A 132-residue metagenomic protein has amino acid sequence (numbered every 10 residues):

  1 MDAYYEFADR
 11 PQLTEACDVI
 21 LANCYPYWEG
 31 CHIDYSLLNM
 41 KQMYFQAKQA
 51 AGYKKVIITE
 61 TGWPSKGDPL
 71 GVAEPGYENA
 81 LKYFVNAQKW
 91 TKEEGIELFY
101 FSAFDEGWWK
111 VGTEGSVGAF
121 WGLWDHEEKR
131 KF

Functional and structural regions predicted by a protein language model:
D2-N39: Aromatic- and acid-rich polysaccharide-binding/catalytic face of secreted or lumenal carbohydrate-active enzymes
P11-A16, Q49-G52, K92: Acidic (Asp/Glu)-rich catalytic clusters
A22-E29, A50-A80, A103-W109: Active-site clefts of carbohydrate-active enzymes
D34-Q42, V72-K82: Alpha-helix N-cap and loop-to-helix initiation/capping positions
M40-K48, F84-Q88: Generic structural signal for well-ordered alpha-helices, preferentially at hydrophobic/aromatic core positions
M43-K54, G95-E97: Solvent-exposed, well-ordered amphipathic alpha-helical segments that flank/support binding or catalytic loops
P69-Y77, W90-F132: Aromatic-rich peripheral "rim/lid" segments of glycoside hydrolase catalytic domains that contact and position glycan
